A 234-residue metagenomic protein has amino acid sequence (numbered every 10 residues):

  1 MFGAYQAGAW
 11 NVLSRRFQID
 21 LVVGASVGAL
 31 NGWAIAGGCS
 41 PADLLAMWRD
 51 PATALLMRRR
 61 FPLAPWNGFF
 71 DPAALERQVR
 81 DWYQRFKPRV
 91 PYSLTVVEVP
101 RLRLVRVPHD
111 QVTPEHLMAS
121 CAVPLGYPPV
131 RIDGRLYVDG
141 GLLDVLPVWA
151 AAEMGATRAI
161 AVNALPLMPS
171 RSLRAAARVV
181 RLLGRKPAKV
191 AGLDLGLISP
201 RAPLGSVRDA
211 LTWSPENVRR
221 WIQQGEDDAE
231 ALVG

Functional and structural regions predicted by a protein language model:
M1-A25, W33-G234: Patatin-like phospholipase
